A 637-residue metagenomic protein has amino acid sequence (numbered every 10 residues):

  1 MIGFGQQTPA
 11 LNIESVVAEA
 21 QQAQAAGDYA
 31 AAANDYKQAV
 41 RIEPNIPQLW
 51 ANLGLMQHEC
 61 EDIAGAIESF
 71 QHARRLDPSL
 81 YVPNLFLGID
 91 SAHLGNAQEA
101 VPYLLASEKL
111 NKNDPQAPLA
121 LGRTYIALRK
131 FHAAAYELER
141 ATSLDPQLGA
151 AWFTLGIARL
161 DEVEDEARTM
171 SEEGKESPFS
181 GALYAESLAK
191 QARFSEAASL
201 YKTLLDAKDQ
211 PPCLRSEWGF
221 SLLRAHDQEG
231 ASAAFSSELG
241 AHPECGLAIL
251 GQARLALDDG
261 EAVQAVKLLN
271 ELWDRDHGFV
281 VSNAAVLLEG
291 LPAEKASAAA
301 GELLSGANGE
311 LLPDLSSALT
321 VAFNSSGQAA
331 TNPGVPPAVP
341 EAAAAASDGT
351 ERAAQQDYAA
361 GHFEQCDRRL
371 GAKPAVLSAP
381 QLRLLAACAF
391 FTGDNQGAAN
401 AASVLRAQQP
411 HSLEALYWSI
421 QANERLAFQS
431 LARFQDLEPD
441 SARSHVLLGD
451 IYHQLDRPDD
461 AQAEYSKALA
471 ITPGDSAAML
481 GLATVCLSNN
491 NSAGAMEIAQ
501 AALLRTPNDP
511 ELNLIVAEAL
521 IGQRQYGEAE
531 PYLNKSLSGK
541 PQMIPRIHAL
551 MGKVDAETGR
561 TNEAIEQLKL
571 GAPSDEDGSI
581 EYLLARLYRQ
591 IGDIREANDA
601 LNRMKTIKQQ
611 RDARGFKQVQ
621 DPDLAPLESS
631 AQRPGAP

Functional and structural regions predicted by a protein language model:
I13, P47-Q48, Y81-V82, P115-Q116 (+15 more regions): Helix-start (N-cap) detector for alpha-helical repeat units in TPR-like alpha-solenoids, especially tetratricopeptide
Q21, L55, I89, R123 (+13 more regions): Residue-level recognition of tetratricopeptide repeat
A25-A26, E59-C60, H93-L94, A127-L128 (+16 more regions): Register position in tetratricopeptide repeats
Q38-A39, H72-A73, A106-S107, R140-A141 (+13 more regions): Canonical positions in the second alpha-helix
I42, L76, L110, L144 (+13 more regions): Structural marker of alpha-solenoid helical repeat scaffolds
N52, F86, A120, T154 (+12 more regions): Canonical tetratricopeptide repeat
S143-D145, F153-D161, E172-G174, L257 (+5 more regions): TPR/TPR-like (Sel1-like) alpha-helical repeat modules
